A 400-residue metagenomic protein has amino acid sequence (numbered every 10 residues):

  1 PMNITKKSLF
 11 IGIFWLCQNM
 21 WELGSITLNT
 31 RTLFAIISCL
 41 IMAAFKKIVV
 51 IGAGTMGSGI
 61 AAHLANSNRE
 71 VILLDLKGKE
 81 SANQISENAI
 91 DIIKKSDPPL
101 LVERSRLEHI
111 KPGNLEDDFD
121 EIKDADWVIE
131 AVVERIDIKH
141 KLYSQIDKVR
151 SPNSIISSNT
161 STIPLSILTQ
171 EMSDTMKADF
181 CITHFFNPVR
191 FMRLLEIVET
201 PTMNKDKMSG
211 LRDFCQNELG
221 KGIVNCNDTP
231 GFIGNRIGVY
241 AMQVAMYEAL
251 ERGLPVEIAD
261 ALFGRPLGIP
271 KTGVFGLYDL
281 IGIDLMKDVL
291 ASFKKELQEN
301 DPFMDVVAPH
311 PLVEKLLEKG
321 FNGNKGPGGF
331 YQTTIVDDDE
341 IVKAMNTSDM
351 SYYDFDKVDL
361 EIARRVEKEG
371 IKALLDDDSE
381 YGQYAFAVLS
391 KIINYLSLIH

Functional and structural regions predicted by a protein language model:
M2-N3, S25: Intrinsic low-complexity, disordered N-terminal segments enriched in polar/charged/small residues
S8-Q18, A35: Short, often N-terminal, low-complexity regions that either remain intrinsically disordered or form a short helix
C17-E22, I26-N29: Intrinsically disordered, low-complexity segments enriched in serine/threonine/proline/glycine and often basic
T32, L40-I41: Short, intrinsically disordered, low-complexity terminal segments
A43-H400: N-terminal glycine-rich phosphate-binding loop for ADP-containing cofactors
